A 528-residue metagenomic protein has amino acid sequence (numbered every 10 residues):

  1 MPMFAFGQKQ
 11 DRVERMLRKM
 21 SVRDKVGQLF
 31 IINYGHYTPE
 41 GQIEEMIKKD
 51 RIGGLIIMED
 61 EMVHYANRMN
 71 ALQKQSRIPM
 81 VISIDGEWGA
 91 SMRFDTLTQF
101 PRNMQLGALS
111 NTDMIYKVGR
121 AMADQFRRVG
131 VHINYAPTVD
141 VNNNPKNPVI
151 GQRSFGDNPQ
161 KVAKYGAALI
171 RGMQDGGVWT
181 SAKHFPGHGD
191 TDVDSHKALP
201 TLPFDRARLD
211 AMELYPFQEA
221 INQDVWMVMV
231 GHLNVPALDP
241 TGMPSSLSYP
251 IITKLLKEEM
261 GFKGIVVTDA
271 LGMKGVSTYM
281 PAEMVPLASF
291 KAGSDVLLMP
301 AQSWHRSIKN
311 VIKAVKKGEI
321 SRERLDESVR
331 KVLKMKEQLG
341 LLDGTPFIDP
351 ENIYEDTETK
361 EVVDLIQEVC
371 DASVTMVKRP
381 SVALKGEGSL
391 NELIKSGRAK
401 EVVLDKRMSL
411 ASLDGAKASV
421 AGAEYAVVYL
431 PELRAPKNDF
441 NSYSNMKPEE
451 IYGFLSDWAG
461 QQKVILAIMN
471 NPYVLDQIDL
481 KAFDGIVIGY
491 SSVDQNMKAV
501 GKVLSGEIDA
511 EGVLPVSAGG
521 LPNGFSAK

Functional and structural regions predicted by a protein language model:
F4-M46, E258, M280-K528: Preference for extracellular/luminal or secreted protein segments
S21, L55, V63-M80, I84 (+3 more regions): Second-shell residues forming the walls of enzyme active-site clefts
L29-T38, N103-K117, A198-M212, G272-M280: Active-site mouth loops of central-metabolism enzymes
Y34-T38, I82-M92, H132-N142, A182-H188 (+2 more regions): Short glycine-enriched loops at secondary-structure junctions
E44-M58, R120-N134: Catalytic domains of carbohydrate-active enzymes, especially glycoside hydrolases
M46-D60, P145-K146, I221-G242, A270 (+1 more regions): Short acidic, glycine-rich surface-loop motifs adjacent to enzyme active sites
L109-V131, T138-S154, P159, G166 (+4 more regions): A substrate-binding/cap region within the structured catalytic cores of diverse enzymes
